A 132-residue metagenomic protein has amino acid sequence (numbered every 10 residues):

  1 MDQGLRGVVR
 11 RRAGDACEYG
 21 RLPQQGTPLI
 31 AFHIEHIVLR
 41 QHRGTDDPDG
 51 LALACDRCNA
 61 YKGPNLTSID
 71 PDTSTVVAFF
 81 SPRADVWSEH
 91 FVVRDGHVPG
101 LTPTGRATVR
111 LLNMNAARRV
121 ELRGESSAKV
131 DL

Functional and structural regions predicted by a protein language model:
M1-Y19, Q41-D49: Short, charged surface segments at domain edges that flank catalytic/cofactor-binding sites
G4, D56-C58: Conserved functional hotspots at enzyme active or ligand-binding sites that engage polyanionic ligands
R12, C58, K62: Residue-level signal for short amphipathic helical patches enriched in basic/charged and nearby hydrophobic residues
Y19-R21, R57: Short, cysteine/histidine-rich loop/knuckle motifs that typically chelate Zn2+
L22-L53, K62-A78: Histidine-centered nuclease catalytic patch
A78-L132: Short flanking/linker segments adjacent to small metal-binding domains or redox-active Cys/His motifs
